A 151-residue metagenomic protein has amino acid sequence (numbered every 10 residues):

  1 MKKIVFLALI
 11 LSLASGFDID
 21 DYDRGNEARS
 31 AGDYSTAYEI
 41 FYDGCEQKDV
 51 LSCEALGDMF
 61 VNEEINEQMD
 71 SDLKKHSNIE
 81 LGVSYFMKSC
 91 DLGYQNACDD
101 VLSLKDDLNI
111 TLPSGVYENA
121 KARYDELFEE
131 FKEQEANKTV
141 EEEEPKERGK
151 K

Functional and structural regions predicted by a protein language model:
K3-A14: Sec-dependent N-terminal signal peptides
D18-R29, E54, D99: Alpha-helical tetratricopeptide repeat
E46-D49, E63-E64, G93-Q95, L108-N109: Short helix-capping/linker turns of helical repeat alpha-solenoids
A55-E67, D100-D107: Hydrophobic face of amphipathic alpha-helices that form TPR/SEL1-like repeat modules and related alpha-solenoid
E64-I79, T111-V116: Short coil/turn connectors between adjacent alpha-helices in alpha-solenoid helical repeat scaffolds
S103-K151: Terminal, low-structured helical/coil segments at or just beyond the last alpha-helical repeat
